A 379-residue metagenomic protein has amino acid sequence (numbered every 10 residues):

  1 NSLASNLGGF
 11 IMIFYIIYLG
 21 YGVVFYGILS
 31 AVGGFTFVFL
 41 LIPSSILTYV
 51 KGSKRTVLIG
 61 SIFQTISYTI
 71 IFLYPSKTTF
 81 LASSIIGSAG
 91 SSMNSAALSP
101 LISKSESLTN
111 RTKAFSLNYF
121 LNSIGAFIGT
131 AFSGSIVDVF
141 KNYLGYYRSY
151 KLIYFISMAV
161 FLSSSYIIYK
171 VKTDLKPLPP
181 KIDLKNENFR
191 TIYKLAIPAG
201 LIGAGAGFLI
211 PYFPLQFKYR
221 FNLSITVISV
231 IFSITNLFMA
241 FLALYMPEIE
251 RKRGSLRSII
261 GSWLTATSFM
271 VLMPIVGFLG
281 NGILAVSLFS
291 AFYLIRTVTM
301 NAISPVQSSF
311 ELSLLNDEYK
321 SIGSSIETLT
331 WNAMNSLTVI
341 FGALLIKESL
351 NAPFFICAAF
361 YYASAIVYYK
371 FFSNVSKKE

Functional and structural regions predicted by a protein language model:
N1-V38, Y193-F232: Helix-loop boundary and gating motifs at the non-cytosolic
I28-I46, S233-Y245: Central cavity-lining transmembrane alpha-helices of secondary-active solute carriers, predominantly the Major
L40-G52, V137, L242-S255, I346: Helix-to-loop junctions at the C-terminal end of transmembrane segments in multipass secondary transporters
K54-V57, I259: Primarily marks hydrophobic transmembrane alpha-helices of the MFS/SLC 12-helix fold
I62-S76, T265-G282: C-terminal ends and interior cores of transmembrane alpha-helices in multi-pass membrane transporters/permeases
S83-N122: Cytoplasmic helix-loop-helix junction between adjacent transmembrane helices in 12-TM secondary transporters
S116-V137, T328-T338: Glycine-rich segments within core transmembrane alpha-helices of 12-TM secondary carriers
R148-Y169, P353-K370: Symmetry-related core transmembrane helices of the 12-TM Major Facilitator Superfamily/SLC fold
